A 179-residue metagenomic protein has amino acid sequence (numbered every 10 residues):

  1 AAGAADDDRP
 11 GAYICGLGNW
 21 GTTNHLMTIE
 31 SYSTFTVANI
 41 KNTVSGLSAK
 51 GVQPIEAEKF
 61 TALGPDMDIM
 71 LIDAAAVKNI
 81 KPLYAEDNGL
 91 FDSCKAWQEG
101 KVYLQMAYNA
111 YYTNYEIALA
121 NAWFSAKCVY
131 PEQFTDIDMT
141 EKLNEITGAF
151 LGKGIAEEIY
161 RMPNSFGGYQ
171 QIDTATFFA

Functional and structural regions predicted by a protein language model:
A1-A179: N-terminal ligand-binding lobe of clamshell/alpha-beta domains
